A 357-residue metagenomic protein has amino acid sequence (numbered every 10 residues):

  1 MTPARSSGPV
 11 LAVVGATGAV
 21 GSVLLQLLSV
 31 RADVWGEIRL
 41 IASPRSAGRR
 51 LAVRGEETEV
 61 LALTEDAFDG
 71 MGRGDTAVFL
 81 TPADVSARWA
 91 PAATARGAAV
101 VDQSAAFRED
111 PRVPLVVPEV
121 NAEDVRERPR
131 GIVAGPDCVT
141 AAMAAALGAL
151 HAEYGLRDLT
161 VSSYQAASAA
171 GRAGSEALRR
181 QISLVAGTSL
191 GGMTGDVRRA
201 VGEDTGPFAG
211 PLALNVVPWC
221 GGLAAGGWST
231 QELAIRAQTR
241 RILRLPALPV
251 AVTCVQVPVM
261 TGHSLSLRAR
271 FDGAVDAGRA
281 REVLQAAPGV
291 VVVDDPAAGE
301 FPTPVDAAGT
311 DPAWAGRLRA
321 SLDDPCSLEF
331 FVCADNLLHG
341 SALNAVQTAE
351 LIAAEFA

Functional and structural regions predicted by a protein language model:
M1-G206, A247-P249, A313-W314, L318-D324 (+3 more regions): N-terminal Rossmann-like NAD(P) cofactor-binding subdomain of oxidoreductases, focused on the glycine-rich
A77, A169-A357: Charged docking surfaces used in two-component/phosphorelay signaling
